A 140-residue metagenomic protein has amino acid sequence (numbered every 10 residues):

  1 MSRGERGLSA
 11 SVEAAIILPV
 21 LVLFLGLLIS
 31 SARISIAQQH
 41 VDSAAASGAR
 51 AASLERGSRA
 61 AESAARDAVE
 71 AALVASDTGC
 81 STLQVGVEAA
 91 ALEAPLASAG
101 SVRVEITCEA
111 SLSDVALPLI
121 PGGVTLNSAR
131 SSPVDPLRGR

Functional and structural regions predicted by a protein language model:
M1-V69: Alpha-helical assembly-interface signal, strongest on the long, hydrophobic N-terminal helix that forms
L54, S58-R140: Short, conserved structural patches
